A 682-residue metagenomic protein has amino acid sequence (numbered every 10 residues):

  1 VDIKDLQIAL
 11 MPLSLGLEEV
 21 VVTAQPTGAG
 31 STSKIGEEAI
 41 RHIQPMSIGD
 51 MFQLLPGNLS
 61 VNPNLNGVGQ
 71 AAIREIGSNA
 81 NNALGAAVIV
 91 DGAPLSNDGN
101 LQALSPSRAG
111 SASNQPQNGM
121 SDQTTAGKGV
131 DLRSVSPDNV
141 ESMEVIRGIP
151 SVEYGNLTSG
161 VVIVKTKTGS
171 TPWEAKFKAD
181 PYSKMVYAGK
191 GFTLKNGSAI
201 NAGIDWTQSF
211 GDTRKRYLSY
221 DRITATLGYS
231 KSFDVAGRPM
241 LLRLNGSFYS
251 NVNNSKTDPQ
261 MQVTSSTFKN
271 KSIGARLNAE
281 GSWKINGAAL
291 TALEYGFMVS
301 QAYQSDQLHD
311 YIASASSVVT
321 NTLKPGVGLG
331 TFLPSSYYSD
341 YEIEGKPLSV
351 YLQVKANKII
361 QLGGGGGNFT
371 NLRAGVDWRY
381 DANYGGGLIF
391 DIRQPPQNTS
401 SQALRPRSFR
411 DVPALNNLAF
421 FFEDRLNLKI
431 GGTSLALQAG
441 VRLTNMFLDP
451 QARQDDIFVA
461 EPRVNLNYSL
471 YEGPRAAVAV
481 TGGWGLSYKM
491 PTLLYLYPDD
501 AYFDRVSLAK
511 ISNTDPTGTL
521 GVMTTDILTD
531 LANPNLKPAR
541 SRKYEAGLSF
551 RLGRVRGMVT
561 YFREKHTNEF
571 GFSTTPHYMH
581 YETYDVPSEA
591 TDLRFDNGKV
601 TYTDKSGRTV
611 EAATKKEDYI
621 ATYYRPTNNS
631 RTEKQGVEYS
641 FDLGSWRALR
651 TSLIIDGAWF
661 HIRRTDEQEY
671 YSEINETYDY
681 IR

Functional and structural regions predicted by a protein language model:
D2-R41: Short, acidic, small-residue-rich periplasmic hinge/interaction motif at the N-terminus of Gram-negative outer-membrane
D5-A9, I48-M51, A71-A72, V88-I89 (+2 more regions): N-terminal periplasmic accessory domains that precede and gate Gram-negative outer-membrane beta-barrel machines
G49, Q53-Q117: Extracytoplasmic beta-strand/coil segments of soluble accessory domains associated with Gram-negative outer-membrane
P116-N118, V130-R133, S142-I149, V161-K190 (+2 more regions): Short strand-turn segments of transmembrane beta-barrel domains in outer membranes, especially the first one or two
V140, K176-Q208, R216-Q301: Transmembrane beta-barrel wall of Gram-negative outer-membrane proteins
F233-S250, F268-Q451: Face-selective signature of the C-terminal outer-membrane beta-barrel domain
D411-L552, R556, T560-E564: Structural signature of Gram-negative outer-membrane beta-barrels, strongest in the C-terminal barrel of TonB-dependent
I430-L435, K565, T583-R682: Gram-negative outer-membrane beta-barrel transporters
